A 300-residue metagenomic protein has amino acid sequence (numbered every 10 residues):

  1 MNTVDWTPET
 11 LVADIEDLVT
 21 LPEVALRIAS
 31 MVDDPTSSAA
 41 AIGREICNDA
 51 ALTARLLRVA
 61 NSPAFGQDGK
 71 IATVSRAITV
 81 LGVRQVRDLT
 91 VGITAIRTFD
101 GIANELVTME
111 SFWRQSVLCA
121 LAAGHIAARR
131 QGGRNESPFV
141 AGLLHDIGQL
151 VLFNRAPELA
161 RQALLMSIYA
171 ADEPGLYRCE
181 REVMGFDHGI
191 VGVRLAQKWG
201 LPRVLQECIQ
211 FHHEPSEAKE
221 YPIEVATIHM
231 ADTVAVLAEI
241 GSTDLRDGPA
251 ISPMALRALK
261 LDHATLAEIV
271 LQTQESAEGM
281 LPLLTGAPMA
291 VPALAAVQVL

Functional and structural regions predicted by a protein language model:
M1-L164, I168, D172-P253, A293-L294: Conserved alpha-helical "signature site" that marks functionally important helical segments or helix/loop junctions
M1-T10, P253-L300: Terminal helices and disordered tails flanking the catalytic cores of nucleotide-processing hydrolases
